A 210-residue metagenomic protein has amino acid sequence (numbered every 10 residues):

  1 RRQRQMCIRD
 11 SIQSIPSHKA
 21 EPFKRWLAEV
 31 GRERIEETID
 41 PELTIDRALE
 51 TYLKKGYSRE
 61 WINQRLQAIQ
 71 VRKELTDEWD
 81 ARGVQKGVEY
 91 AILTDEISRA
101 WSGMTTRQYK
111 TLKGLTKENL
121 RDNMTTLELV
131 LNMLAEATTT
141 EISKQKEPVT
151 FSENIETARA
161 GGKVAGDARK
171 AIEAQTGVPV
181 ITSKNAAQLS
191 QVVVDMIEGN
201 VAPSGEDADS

Functional and structural regions predicted by a protein language model:
Q3-I8: Short, small-residue-biased leader/transition segments that mark boundaries at the very start of proteins
I12-S210: Positively charged, phosphate-engaging catalytic surfaces used for nucleic-acid and nucleotide handling
